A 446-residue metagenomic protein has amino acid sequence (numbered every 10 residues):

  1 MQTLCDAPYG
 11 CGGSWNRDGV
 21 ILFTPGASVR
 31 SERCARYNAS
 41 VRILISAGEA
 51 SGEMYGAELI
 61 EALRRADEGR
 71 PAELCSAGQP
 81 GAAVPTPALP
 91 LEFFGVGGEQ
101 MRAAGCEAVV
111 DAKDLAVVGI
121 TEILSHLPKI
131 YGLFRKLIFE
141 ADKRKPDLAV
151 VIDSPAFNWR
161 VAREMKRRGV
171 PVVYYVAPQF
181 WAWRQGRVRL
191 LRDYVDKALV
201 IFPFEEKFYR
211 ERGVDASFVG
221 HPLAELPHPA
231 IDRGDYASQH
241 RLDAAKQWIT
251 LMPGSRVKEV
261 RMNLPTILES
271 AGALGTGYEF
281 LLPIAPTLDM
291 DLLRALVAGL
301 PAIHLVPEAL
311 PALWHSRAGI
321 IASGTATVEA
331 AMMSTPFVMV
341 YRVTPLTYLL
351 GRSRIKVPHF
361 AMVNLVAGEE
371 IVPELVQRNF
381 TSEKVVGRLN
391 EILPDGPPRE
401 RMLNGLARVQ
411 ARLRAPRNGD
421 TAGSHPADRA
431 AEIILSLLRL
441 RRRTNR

Functional and structural regions predicted by a protein language model:
P8-G12, I21, Y37-R446: Nucleotide-activated sugar donor-binding and catalytic core shared by glycosyltransferases and related lipid-linked
